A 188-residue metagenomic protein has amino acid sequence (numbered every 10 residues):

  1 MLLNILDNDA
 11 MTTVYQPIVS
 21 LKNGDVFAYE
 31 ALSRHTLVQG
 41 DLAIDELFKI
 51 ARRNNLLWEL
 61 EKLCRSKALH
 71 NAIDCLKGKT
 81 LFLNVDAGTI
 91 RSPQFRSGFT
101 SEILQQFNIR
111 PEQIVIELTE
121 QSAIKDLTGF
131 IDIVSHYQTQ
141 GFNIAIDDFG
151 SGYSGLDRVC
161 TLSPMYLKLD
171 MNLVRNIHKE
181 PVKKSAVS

Functional and structural regions predicted by a protein language model:
M1-I50: Active-site core of bacterial EAL-family cyclic-dinucleotide phosphodiesterase domains
L37, I50-N55, V85-I90: Conserved protein-kinase N-lobe ATP-binding Lys motif
L37, L47, L83, D148 (+1 more regions): Signature for phosphate-centric chemistry
W58-G129: Catalytic core of bacterial c-di-GMP phosphodiesterases, primarily the EAL and HD-GYP domains, capturing alpha-helical
E61, F130, G155, V182-V187: The cytosolic transmitter module of two-component sensor histidine kinases
L104-I177: The catalytic core of metal-dependent phosphodiesterases that act on cyclic dinucleotides
H136-Y137, A186-S188: Alpha-helix-loop-beta-strand connector modules within alpha/beta enzyme cores
